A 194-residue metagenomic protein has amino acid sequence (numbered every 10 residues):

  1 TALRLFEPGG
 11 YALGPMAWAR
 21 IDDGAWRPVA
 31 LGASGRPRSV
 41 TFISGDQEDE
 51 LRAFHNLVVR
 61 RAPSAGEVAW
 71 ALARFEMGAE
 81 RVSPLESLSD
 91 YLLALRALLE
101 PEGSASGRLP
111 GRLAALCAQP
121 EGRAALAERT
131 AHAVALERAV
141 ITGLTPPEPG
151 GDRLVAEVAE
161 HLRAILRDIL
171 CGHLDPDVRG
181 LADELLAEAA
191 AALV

Functional and structural regions predicted by a protein language model:
T1-S83, D177, A189: Charged, non-catalytic interaction/linker regions at domain boundaries that couple catalytic cores to substrate
G24-V29, C117-A124, L186-V194: Eukaryote-specific, cytoplasm-facing alpha-helical/coiled-coil scaffolding segments in long proteins
G45-H132: Amphipathic alpha-helical interface elements
A71, G78, S87, A133-V140 (+2 more regions): Amphipathic alpha-helices that form helix-helix packing interfaces
L99-G103, A135-P146, R167-D175: Charged/polar positions within long, soluble alpha-helices
E121-G150: Histidine-centered, metal-coordinating catalytic motifs and their short helical/loop contexts
G150-V194: Amphipathic, Lys/Arg-enriched alpha-helical patches that create a basic surface for binding polyanionic ligands
